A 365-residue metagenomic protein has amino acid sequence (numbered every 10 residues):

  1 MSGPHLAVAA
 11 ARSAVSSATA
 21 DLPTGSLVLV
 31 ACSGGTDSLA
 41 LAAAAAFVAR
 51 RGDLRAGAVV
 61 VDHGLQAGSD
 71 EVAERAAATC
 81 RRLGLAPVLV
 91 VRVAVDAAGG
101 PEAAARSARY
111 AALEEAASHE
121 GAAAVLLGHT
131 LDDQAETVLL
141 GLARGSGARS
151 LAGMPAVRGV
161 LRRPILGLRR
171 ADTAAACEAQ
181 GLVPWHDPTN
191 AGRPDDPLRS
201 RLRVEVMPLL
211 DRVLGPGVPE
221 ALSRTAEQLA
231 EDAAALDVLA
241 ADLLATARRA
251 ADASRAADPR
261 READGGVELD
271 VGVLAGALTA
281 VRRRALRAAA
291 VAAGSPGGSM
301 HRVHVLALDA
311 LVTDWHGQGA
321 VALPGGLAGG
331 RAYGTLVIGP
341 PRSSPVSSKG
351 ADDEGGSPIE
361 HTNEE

Functional and structural regions predicted by a protein language model:
M1-P208: Core alpha/beta nucleotide-donor-binding catalytic domains of modification enzymes
S2-D37, A49, H63, R92-V95 (+5 more regions): AMP-forming adenylation/ATP pyrophosphatase catalytic core
N190-R193, P197, V218-A230: Internal, active-site/partner-interface "lid" segment
L209-A221: Inter-helical turn/loop segments and adjacent helix faces that build the functional surface of alpha-helical bundle
